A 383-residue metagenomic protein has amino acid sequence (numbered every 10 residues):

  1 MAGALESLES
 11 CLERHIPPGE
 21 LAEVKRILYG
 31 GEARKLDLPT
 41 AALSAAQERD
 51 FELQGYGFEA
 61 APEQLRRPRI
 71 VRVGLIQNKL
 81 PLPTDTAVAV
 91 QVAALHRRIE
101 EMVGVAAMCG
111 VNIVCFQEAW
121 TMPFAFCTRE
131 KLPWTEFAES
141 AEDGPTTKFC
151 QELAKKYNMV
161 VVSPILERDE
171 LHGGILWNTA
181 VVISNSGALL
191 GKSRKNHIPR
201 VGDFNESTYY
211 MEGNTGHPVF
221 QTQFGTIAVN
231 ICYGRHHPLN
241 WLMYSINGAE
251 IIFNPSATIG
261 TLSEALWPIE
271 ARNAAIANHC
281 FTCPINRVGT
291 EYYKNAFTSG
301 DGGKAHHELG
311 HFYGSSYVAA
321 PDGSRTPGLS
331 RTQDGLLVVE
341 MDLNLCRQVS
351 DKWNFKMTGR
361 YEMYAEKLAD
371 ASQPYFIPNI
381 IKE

Functional and structural regions predicted by a protein language model:
A2-P68, N286-E383: C-terminal beta-strand edge segments of enzyme domains
Y56-N112, F253: N-terminal active-site segment of His-dependent metallophosphoesterases
V73, R98, M102-P133, A154 (+7 more regions): Active-site beta-strand/loop signature of hydrolases that rely on acidic residues for catalysis
P83-V88, F124-A138, H172-V182: Surface-exposed, active-site-proximal loop segments in enzymatic domains
M122, R129, V181, K192-P199 (+2 more regions): Short beta->alpha transition motifs characteristic of CBS
E139-E142, K148, E152, Y157 (+2 more regions): Active-site catalytic loop in hydrolytic enzyme cores
S163-I165, N178-V182, P218-F220, P284 (+2 more regions): Short beta-strand scaffold segments in enzyme catalytic cores
A274-C283, T290: Acidic, glycine-rich loop-and-strand cores that form catalytic or ligand-binding grooves in diverse globular domains
